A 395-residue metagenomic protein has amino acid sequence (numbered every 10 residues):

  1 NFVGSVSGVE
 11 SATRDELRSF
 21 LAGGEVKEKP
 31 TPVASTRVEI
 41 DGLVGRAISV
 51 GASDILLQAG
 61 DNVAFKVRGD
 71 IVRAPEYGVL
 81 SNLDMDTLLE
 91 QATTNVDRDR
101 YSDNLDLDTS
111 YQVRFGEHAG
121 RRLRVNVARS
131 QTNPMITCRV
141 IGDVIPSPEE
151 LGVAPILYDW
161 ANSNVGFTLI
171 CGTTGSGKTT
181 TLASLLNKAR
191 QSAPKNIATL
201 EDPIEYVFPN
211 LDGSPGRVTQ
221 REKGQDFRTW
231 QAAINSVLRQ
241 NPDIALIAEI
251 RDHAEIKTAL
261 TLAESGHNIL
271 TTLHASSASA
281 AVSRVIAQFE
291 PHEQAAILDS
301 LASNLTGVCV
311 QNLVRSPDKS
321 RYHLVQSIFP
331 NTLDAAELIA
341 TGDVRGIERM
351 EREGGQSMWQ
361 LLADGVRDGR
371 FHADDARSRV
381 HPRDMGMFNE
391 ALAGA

Functional and structural regions predicted by a protein language model:
F2-A395: Short, flexible helix-loop junctions that flank or precede catalytic/ligand sites
